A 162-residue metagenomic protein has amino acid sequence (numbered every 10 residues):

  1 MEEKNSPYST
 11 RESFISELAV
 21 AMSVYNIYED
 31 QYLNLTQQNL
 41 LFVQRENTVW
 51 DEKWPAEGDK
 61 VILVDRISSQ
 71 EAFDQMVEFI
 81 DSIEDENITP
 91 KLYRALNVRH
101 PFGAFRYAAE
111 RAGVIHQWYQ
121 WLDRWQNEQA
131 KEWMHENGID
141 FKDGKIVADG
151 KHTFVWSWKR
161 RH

Functional and structural regions predicted by a protein language model:
M1-Y8: Short N-terminal edge-element motif at the start of the domain
R11-N97: The feature represents the first ordered module of a protein
A72-K131: Amphipathic protein-protein interaction modules
Q120, R124-H162: Long, highly charged low-complexity segments enriched in Glu/Asp and Lys/Arg with interspersed Ser/Thr
